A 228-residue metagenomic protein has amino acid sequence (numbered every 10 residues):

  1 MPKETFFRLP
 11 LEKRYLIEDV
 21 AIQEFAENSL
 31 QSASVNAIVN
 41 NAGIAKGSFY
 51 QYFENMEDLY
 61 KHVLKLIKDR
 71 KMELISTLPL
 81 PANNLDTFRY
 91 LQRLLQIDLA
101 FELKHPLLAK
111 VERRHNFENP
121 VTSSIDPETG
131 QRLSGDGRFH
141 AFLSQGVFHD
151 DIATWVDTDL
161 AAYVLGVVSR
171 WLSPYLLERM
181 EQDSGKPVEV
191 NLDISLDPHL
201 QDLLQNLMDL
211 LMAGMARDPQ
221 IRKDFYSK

Functional and structural regions predicted by a protein language model:
M1-E12, P219-K228: N-terminal intrinsically disordered/low-complexity leader segments
K13-A21, I38, V63-K71, F139: Generic hydrophobic, amphipathic alpha-helix propensity
L16, E27-D58, H62: Helix-turn-helix
V63-R93, K110-R113, Q145: Amphipathic alpha-helical linker/stalk segments
D69-M72, R89, V121-D151, D159-Y163 (+2 more regions): Amphipathic alpha-helical packing segments from all-alpha helical-bundle domains
T77-H105, T158, A162-L165, Q201: Hydrophobic alpha-helical connector segments
Y90, F101-S123, L177-P187: Amphipathic alpha-helical segments used for helix-helix packing
A141-H149, V167, W171-K228: C-terminal peripheral helix-coil segments that are non-catalytic and often amphipathic
